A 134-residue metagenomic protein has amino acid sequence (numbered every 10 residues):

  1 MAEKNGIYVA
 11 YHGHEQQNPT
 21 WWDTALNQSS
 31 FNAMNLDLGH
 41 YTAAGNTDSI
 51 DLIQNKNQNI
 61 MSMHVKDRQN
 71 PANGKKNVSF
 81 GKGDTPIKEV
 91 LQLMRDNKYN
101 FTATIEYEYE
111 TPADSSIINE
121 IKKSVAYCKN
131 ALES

Functional and structural regions predicted by a protein language model:
M1-N5, N97-Y99: Helix C-cap/helix->beta junction micro-motif
G6-P19, L36: Aromatic-lined carbohydrate-recognition surfaces of secreted/lumenal glycan-active proteins
P19-L36, T42-S134: Histidine-acidic metal/acid-base catalytic patches
